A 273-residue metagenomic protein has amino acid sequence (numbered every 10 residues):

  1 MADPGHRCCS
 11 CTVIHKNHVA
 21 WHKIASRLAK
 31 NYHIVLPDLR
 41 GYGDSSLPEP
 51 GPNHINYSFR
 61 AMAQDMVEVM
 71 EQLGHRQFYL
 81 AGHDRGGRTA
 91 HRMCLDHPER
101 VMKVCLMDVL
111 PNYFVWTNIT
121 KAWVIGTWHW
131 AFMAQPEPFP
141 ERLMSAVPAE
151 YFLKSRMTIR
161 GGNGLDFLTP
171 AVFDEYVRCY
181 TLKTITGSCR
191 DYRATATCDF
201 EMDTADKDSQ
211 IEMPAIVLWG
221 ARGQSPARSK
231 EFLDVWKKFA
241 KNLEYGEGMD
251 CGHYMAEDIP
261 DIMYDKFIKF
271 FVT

Functional and structural regions predicted by a protein language model:
G5-V13: Short beta-strand element of the alpha/beta-hydrolase
R7, A20, V35, Y42-A81 (+2 more regions): Flexible "cap/lid" subdomain of the alpha/beta-hydrolase fold that forms the substrate-access gate
V13-A25, S229: The serine-hydrolase catalytic nucleophile loop
K23-Y32, Q72: A short, Lys/Arg-enriched amphipathic alpha-helix followed by its capping loop at the start of a domain
I24, M93, K266-F270: Hydrophobic residues on the short alpha-helix immediately C-terminal to a glycine-rich phosphate/catalytic loop
N242-T273: Catalytic active-site module of serine/aspartate enzymes centered on a nucleophile-bearing elbow/loop
